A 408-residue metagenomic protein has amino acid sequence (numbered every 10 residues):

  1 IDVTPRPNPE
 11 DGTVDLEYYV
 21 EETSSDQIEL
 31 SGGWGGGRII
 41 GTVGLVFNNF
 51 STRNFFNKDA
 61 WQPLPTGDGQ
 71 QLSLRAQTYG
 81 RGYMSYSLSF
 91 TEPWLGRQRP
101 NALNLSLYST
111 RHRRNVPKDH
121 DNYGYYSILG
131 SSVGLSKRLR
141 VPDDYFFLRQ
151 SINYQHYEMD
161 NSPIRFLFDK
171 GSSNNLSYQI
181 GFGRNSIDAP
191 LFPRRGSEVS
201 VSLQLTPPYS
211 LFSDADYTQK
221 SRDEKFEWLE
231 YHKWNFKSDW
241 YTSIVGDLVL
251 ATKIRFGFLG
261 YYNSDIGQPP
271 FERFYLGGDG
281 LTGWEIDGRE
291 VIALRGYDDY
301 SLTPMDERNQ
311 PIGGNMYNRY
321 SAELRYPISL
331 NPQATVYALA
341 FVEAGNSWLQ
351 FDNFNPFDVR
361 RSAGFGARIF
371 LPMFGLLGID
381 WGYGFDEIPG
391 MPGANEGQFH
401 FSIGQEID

Functional and structural regions predicted by a protein language model:
I1-E198, G296, L302, E307 (+2 more regions): Gram-negative/organellar outer-membrane beta-barrel architecture
D2-V3, F55-N57, D247-T252, S264-I266 (+1 more regions): Acidic/polar loop patches that form or flank catalytic/metal-binding clefts of enzymes that bind anionic ligands
P9-G12, L16, D26-G37, V46 (+5 more regions): C-terminal outer-membrane beta-barrel translocator/porin domains of Gram-negative envelope proteins and their
L139-F146, T242-L250, N331-Q333, G375: Secondary-structure transition into beta-strands, especially the periplasmic turns and strand N-termini that construct
R295, G345-S362: Outer-membrane beta-barrel transmembrane domain signature
R325, S362-R368: Short glycine-rich, acidic/polar surface loops and turns
Y337-F341, G375-G382: Conserved active-site loop/cleft motifs that coordinate metal ions or position small ligands
